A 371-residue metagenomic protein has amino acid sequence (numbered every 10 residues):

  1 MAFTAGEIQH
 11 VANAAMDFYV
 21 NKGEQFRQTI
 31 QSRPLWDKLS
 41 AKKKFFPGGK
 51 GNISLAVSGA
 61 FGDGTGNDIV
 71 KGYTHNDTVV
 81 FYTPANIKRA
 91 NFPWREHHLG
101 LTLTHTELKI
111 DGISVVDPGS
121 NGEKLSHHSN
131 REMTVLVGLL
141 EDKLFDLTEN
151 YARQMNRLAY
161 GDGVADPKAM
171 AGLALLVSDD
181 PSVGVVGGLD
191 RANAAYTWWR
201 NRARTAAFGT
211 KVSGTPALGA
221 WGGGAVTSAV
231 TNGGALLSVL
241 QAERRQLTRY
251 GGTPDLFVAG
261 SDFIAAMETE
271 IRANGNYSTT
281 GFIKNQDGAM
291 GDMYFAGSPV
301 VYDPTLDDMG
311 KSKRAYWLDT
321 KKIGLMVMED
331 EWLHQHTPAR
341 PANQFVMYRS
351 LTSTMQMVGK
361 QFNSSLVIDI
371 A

Functional and structural regions predicted by a protein language model:
A2-R314, L318-A371: Flexible, glycine/threonine- and acidic-rich loop/arm segments that mediate assembly and lattice contacts in viral
